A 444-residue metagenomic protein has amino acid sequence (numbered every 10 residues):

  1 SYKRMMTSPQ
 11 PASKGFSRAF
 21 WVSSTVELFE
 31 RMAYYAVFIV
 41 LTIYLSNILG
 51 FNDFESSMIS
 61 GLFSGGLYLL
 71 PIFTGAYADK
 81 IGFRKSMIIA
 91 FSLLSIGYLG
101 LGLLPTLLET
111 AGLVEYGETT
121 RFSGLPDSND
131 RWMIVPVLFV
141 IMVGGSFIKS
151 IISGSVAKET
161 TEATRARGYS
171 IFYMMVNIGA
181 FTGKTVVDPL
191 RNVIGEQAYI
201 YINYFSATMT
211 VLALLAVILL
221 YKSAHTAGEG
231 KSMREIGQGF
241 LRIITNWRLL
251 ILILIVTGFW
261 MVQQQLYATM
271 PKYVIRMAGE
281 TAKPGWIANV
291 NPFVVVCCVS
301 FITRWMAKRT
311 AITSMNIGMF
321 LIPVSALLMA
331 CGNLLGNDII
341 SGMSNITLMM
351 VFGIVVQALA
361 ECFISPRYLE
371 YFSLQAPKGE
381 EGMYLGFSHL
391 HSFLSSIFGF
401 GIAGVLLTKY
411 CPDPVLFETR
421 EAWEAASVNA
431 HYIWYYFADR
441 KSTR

Functional and structural regions predicted by a protein language model:
Y2-S17, A227-L252: Juxtamembrane intracellular "pre-TM" segments in multi-pass secondary transporters
Y35-I43, W247-G285: Extracytoplasmic gate region of multi-pass secondary transporters
F51-G65, R167-S170, I275-V294, L348-V351 (+1 more regions): Loop-to-transmembrane helix entry
L67, A166-R191, M209-T210, S388-A403: Glycine-rich segments within core transmembrane alpha-helices of 12-TM secondary carriers
L70-F83, R191, C297-I317: Helix-to-loop junctions at the C-terminal end of transmembrane segments in multipass secondary transporters
S92-S128, F320-G342: C-terminal ends and interior cores of transmembrane alpha-helices in multi-pass membrane transporters/permeases
F147-T160, F363-P377: Intracellular juxtamembrane helix-capping segments at the cytosolic ends of symmetry-related transmembrane helices
I200-L219, S427-R444: Symmetry-related core transmembrane helices of the 12-TM Major Facilitator Superfamily/SLC fold
